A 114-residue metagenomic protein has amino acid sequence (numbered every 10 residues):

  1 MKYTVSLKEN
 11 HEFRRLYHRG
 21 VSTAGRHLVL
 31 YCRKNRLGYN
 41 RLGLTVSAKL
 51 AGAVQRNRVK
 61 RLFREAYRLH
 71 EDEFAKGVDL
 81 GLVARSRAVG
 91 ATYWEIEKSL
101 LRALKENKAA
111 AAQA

Functional and structural regions predicted by a protein language model:
M1-A114: Positively charged, solvent-exposed patches that mediate nucleic-acid binding
